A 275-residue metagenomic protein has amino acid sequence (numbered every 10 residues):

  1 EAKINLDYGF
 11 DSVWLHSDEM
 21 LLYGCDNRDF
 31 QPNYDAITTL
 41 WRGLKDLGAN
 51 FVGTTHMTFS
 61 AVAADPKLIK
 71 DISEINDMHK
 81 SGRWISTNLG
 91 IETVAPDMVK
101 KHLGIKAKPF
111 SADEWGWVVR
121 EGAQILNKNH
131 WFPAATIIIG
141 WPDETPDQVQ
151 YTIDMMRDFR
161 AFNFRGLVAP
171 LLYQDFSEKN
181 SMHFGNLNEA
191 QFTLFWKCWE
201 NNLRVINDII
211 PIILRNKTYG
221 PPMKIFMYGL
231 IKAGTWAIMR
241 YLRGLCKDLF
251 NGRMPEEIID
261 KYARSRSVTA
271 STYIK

Functional and structural regions predicted by a protein language model:
A2-P133, I139-W141: Conserved SAM/AdoMet-binding glycine-rich loop
S17-R28, E92-G104, I139-D147, N163-K197 (+1 more regions): Flexible glycine/acidic-rich beta-alpha junction loops that bind and position SAM and/or redox cofactors in anaerobic
T39, E121, Y151, M155 (+4 more regions): Alpha-helical elements of Rossmann-like donor-binding domains used by nucleotide-donor carbohydrate transfer enzymes
V52-T54, A123-H130, A169-F176, L203-I210: Low-complexity, flexible helical/coil segments
T55-L68, K100-K108, A112, A135-P142 (+3 more regions): Short secondary-structure transition/capping segments
L68-D71, P142-D158: Catalytic cores of alpha/beta
I72-S86, I153-D175, F195, W199: Structural recognition of alpha->loop->beta junctions
T193-K275: Radical SAM enzyme core and accessory elements
